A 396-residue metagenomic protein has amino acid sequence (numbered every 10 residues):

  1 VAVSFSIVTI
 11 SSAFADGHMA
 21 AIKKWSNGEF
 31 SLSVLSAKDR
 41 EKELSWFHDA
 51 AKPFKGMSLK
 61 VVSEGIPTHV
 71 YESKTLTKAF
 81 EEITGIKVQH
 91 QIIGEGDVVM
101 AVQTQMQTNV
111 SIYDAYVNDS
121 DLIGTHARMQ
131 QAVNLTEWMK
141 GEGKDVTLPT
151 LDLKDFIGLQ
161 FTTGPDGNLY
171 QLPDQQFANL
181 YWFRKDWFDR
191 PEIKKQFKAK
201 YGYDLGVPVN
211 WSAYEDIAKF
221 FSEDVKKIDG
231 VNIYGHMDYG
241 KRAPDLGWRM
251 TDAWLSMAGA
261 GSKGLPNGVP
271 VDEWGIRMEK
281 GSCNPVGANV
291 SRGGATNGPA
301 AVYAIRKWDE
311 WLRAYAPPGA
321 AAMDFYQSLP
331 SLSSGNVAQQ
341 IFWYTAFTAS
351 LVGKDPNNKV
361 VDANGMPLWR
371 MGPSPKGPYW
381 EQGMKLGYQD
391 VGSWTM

Functional and structural regions predicted by a protein language model:
V1-T9: Bacterial N-terminal signal peptides
G17-P53, S120-L180, L368-S374, Q382-G383: Hinge/lid segment of periplasmic solute-binding proteins
E43-A50, P67-G85, W182, D186: Short, polar/charged alpha-helical segment
K78-D155, N168, R190-E192, Q196 (+3 more regions): Extracytoplasmic "Venus flytrap"/periplasmic binding protein-like
I93-A101, V209-A213, A320-S333: Short helix-initiation/N-cap motifs at beta->coil->alpha
S120-K140, F156-Y203, E215, D238-N289 (+1 more regions): Periplasmic solute-binding protein
T163, P191, R313-A316, N336 (+1 more regions): Extracytoplasmic/periplasmic substrate-recognition and gating elements
A213-K219, M257-A322, G365, P373-G377: Glycine-centered hinge/linker elements that transmit conformational signals in sensory and ligand-binding systems
